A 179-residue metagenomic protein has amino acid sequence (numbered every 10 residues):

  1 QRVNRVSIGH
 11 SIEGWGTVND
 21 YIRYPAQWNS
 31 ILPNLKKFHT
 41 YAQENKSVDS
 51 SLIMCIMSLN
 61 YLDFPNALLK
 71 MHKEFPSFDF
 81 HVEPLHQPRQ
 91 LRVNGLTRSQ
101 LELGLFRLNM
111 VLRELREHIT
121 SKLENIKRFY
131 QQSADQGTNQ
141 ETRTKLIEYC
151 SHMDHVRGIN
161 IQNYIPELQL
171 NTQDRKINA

Functional and structural regions predicted by a protein language model:
Q1-E83: Radical SAM/AdoMet-radical enzyme domain recognition
N34, F106-E114: Eukaryotic endosomal/vacuolar membrane-trafficking regulators centered on PX-domain-mediated PI3P pathways
S58-Y61, F78-L108, L123: Flexible glycine/acidic-rich beta-alpha junction loops that bind and position SAM and/or redox cofactors in anaerobic
R113-A179: Radical SAM enzyme core and accessory elements
